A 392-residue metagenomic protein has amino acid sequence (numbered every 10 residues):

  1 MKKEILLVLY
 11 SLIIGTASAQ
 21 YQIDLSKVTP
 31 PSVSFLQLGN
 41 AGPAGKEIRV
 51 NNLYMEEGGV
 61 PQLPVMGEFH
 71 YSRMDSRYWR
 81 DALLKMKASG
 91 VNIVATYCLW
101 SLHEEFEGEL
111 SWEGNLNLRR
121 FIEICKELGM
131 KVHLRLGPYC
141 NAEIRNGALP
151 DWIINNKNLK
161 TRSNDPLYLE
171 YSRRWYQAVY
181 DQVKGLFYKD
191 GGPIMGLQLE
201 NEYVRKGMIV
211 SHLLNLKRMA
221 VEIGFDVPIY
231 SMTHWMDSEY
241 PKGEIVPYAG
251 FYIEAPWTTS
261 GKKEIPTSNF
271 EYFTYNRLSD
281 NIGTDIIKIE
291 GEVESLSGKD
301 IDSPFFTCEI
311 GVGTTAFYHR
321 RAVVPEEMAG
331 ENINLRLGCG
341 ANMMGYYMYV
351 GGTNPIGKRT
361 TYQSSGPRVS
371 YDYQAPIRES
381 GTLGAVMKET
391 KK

Functional and structural regions predicted by a protein language model:
E4-I13: Sec-dependent N-terminal signal peptides
A19-I93, E123: N-terminal carbohydrate-binding accessory modules
W79-G147, D151, K217-E222: Aromatic-lined substrate-binding rim segments of carbohydrate-active enzymes
G108-L116, K126-E127, P138-S163, Q177 (+4 more regions): Aromatic- and acidic-residue-enriched segments that line the glycan-binding/catalytic groove of carbohydrate-active
G137-G207: Active-site groove signature of glycoside hydrolases
E202-F225, T233-G283, T353-I356: Substrate-binding cleft/loops of secretory-pathway carbohydrate-active enzymes
L214-P228, Y272-G366: Catalytic-core region of carbohydrate-active enzymes that cleave or remodel glycosidic bonds
S364-K392: Aromatic- and carboxylate-lined catalytic core of secreted/periplasmic carbohydrate-active enzymes
